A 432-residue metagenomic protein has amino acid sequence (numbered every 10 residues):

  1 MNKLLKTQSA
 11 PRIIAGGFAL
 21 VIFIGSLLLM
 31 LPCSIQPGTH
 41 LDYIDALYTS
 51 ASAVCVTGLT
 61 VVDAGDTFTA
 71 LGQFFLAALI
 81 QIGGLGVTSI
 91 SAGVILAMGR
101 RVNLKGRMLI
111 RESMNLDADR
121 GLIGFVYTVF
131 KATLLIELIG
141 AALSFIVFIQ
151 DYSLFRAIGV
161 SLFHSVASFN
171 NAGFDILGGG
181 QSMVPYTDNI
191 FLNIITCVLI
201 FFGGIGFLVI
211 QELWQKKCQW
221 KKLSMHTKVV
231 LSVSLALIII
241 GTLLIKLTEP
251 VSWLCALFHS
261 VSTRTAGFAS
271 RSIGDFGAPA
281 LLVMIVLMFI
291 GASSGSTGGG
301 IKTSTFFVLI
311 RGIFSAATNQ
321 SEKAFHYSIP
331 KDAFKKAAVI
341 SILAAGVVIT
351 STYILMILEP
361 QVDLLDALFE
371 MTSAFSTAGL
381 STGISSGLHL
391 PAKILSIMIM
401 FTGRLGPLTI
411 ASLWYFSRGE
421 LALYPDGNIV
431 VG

Functional and structural regions predicted by a protein language model:
M1-G432: Membrane-proximal intracellular helices of multi-pass ion channels
